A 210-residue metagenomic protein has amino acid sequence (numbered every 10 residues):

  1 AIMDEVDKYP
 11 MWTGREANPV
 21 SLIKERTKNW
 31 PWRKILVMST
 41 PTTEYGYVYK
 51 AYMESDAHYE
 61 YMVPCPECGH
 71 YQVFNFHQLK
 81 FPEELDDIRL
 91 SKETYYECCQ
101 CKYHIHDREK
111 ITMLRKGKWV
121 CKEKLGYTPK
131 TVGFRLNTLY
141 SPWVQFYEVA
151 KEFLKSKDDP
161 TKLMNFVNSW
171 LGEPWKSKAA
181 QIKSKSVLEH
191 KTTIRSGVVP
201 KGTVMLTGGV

Functional and structural regions predicted by a protein language model:
A1-V210: Short, flexible loop motifs at catalytic/binding sites
